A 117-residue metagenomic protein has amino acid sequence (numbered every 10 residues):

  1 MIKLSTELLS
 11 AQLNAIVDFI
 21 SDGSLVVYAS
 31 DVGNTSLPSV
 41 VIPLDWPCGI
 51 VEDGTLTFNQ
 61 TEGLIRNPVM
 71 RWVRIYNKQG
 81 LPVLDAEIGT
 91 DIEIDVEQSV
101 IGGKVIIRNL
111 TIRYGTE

Functional and structural regions predicted by a protein language model:
M1-R71, N77-E117: Small cysteine-rich, disulfide-bonded extracellular modules of the LU/uPAR three-finger superfamily and closely related
